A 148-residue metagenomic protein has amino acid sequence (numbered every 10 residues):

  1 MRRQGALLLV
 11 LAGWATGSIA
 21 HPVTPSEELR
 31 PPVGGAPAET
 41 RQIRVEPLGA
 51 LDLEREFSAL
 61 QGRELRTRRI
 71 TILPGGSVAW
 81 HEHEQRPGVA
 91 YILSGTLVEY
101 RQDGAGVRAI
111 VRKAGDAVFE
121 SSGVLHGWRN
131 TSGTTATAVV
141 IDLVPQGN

Functional and structural regions predicted by a protein language model:
R2-Q4, G17-R69, A109-A114, F119 (+1 more regions): A short, N-terminal "cap"/entry segment at the start of jelly-roll beta-barrel domains of the cupin/DSBH fold
G5-A12: Sec-dependent N-terminal signal peptides
G62-T67, P87, G123, G133-A136: Extracytoplasmic
T71, Y91, V98, V139-D142: Soluble periplasmic/extracytoplasmic beta-strand elements of cell-envelope proteins
S77-A79, V98, D116-R129: Histidine-centered metal-chelating micro-motifs
Q85-G104: Glycine- and acidic-residue-biased ligand/ion/polar-headgroup-sensing regions
K113, G123-N148: Ligand-binding loop in jelly-roll beta-barrel domains
